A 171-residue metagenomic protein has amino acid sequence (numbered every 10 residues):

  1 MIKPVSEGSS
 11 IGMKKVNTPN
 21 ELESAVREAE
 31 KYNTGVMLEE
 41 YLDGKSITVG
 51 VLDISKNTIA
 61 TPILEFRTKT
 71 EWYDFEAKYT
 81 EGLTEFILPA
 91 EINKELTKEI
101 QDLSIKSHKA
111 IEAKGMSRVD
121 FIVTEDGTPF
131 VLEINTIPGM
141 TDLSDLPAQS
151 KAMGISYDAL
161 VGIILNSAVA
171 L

Functional and structural regions predicted by a protein language model:
M1-S24: Conserved anion/nucleotide-ligand pocket segment
P4-V5, E40-Y41, H108-E112: Short Gly/Pro-enriched turn/cap motifs at secondary-structure boundaries
S6, L42, N135-P138: Structured beta->alpha junctions
S9, T68-E71, G139: Short, acidic Gly/Pro/Ser/Thr-rich loop/turn segments
S9-S10, T84-I87, T141-L146: Short small-residue beta-strand/loop micro-motif enriched in glycine and branched aliphatics
N17-E99, V123, T128-F130: Phosphate-binding site of ATP-dependent enzymes
N93-L171: ATP-dependent carboxylate activation and anion-phosphoryl transfer catalytic cores that bind Mg-ATP to form
